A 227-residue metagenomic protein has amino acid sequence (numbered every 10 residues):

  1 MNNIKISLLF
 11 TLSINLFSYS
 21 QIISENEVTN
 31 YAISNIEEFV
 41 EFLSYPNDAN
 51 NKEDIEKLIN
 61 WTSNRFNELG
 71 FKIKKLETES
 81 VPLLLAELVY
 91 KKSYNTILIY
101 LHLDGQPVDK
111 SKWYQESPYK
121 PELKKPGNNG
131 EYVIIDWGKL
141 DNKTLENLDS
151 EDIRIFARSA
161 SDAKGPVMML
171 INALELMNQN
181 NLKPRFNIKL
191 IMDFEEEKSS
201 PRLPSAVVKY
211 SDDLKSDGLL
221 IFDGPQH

Functional and structural regions predicted by a protein language model:
M1-S7: Bacterial N-terminal signal peptides that target proteins for export
S7-N15: Bacterial N-terminal signal peptides
L9, K92, Y114-Q115, D213-K215: A generic structural signal for short, non-catalytic loop/turn and secondary-structure boundary residues
S18-S20: Boundary at the C-terminal end of the N-terminal hydrophobic targeting segment
I22-F156, M177-F186: Acidic/His- and Gly-rich active-site-bordering loop/insert found across diverse amide/peptide-bond hydrolases
D149-H227: Acidic/histidine-rich catalytic neighborhood of metal-dependent amide-processing enzymes
